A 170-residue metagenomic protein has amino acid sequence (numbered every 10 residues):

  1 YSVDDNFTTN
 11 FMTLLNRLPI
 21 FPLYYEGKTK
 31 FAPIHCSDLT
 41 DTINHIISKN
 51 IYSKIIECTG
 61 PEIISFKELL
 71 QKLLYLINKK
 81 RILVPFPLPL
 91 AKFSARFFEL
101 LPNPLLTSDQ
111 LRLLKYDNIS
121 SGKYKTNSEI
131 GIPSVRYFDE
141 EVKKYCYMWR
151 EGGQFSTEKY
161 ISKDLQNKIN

Functional and structural regions predicted by a protein language model:
Y1-N10, I46-I56, E62, N78-R81: Glycine/proline-rich active-site loop of Rossmann-fold NAD(P)-dependent oxidoreductases
V3-F21, E68, Y75, K80-R81 (+2 more regions): Acceptor/aglycone-binding surface of glycosyltransferases and processive sugar-polymer synthases
T13-I34, T42-T59: A conserved pocket-lining segment of Rossmann-fold NAD(P)-dependent short-chain dehydrogenase/reductase
N16, S48, N78, K143-Y147: Residues at helix-coil transition
K30-S37, I56-L76, P85-R96, P133-Y137: Substrate-binding strand-loop-helix patch in Rossmann-like NAD(P)-dependent oxidoreductase/epimerase domains
T40-I47, L70-L73, V142-Y145: Hydrophobic "lid"/C-terminal helical patch of Rossmann-like NAD(P)-dependent dehydrogenase/epimerase domains
P89-N170: A hydrophobic C-terminal alpha-helical subdomain
